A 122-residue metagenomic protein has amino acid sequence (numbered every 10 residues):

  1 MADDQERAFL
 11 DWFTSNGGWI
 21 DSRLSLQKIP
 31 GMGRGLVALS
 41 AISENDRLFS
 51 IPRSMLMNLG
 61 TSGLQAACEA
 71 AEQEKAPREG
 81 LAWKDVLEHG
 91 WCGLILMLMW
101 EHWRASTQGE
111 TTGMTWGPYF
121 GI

Functional and structural regions predicted by a protein language model:
M1-C68: Conserved AWS/pre-SET-to-SET junction and N-terminal core of the SET lysine methyltransferase domain, specifically
S40-I122: SET-domain substrate-recognition elements in eukaryotic SAM-dependent protein methyltransferases
